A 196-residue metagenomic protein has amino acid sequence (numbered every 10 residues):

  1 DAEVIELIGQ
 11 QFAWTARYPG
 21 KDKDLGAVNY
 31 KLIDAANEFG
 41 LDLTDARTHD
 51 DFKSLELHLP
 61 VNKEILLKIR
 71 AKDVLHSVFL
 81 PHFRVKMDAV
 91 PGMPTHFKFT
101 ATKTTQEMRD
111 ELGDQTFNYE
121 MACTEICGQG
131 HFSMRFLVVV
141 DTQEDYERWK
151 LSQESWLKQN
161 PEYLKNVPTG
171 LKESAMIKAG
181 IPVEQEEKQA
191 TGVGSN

Functional and structural regions predicted by a protein language model:
D1-N196: Non-transmembrane, membrane-proximal soluble domains of secreted or membrane proteins
